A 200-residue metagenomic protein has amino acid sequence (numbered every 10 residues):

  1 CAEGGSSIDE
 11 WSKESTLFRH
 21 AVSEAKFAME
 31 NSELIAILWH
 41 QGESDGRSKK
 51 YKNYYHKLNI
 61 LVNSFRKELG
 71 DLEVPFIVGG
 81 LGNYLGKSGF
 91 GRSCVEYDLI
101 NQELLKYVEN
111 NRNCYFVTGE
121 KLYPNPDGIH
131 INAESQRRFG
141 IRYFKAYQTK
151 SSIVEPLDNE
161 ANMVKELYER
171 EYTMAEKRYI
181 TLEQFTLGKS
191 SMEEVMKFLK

Functional and structural regions predicted by a protein language model:
C1-K200: Cell-envelope and extracellular/periplasmic
